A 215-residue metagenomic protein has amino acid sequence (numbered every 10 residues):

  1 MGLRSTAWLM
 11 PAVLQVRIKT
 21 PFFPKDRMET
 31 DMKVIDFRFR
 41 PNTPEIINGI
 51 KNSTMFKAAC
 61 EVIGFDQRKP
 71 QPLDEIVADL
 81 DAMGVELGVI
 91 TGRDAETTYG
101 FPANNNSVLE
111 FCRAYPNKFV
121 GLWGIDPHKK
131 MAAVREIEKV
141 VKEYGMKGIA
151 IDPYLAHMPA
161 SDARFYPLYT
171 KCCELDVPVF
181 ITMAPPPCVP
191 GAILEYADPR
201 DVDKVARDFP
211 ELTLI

Functional and structural regions predicted by a protein language model:
L14, I18-K19, H128, V179: Hydrophobic alpha-helical elements and their junctions with loops/disorder across both membrane and soluble proteins
Q15, K19-D31: Short, Lys/Arg-enriched N-terminal segments with co-localized hydrophobic residues within the first ~10-30 amino acids
E29-R164, K171: Mid-domain alpha/beta scaffold segments of enzyme catalytic cores
Y144-G148, M158-I215: Catalytic pocket-lining loop regions of alpha/beta-barrel enzymes, especially the amidohydrolase/enolase/GH5 lineages
